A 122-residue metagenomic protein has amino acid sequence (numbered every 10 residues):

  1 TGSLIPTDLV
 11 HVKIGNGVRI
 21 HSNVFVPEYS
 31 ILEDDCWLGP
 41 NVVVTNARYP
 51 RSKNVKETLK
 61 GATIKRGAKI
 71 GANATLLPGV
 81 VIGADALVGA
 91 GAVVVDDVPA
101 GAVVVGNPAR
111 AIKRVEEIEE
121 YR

Functional and structural regions predicted by a protein language model:
T1-V105, A109-A111: Structural signal for interior beta-strand "rungs" in well-ordered beta-sheet cores of soluble enzyme domains
V115-R122: A glycine/serine/threonine-rich, flexible loop-to-helix segment that serves as the NAD(P) cofactor-binding "lid"
